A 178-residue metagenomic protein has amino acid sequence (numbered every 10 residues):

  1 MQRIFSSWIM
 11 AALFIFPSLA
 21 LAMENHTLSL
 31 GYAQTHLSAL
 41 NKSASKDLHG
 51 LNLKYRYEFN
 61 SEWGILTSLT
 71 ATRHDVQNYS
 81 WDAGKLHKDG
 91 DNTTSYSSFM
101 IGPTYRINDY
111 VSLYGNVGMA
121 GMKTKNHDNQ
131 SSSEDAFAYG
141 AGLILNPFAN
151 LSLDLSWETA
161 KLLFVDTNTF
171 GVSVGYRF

Functional and structural regions predicted by a protein language model:
M1-N25: Cleavable N-terminal export/targeting peptides
S18, N52, R56-S61, T104-D109 (+3 more regions): Outer-membrane beta-barrel proteins
A20-D75, Y79: Short glycine/proline- and aromatic-enriched beta-strand/turn motifs that initiate or cap beta-hairpins
H26-L28, S61-T67, Y110-L113, L145-L155: Repeated loop/turn-to-beta-strand initiation elements of outer-membrane beta-barrel proteins
T27, L48-K54, T94-M100, E134-G140 (+1 more regions): Transmembrane beta-barrel architecture of outer membranes
L28-Q34, T67-A71, G115-M119, L155-T159 (+1 more regions): Transmembrane beta-barrel strands of outer-membrane/channel proteins
S29, Y105, Y139-N146, N150-S152 (+1 more regions): Outer-membrane beta-barrel "beta-signal"
Q34-K46, R73-S95, G121-D135, L163-V165: Flexible, solvent-exposed loop segments that connect beta-strands
